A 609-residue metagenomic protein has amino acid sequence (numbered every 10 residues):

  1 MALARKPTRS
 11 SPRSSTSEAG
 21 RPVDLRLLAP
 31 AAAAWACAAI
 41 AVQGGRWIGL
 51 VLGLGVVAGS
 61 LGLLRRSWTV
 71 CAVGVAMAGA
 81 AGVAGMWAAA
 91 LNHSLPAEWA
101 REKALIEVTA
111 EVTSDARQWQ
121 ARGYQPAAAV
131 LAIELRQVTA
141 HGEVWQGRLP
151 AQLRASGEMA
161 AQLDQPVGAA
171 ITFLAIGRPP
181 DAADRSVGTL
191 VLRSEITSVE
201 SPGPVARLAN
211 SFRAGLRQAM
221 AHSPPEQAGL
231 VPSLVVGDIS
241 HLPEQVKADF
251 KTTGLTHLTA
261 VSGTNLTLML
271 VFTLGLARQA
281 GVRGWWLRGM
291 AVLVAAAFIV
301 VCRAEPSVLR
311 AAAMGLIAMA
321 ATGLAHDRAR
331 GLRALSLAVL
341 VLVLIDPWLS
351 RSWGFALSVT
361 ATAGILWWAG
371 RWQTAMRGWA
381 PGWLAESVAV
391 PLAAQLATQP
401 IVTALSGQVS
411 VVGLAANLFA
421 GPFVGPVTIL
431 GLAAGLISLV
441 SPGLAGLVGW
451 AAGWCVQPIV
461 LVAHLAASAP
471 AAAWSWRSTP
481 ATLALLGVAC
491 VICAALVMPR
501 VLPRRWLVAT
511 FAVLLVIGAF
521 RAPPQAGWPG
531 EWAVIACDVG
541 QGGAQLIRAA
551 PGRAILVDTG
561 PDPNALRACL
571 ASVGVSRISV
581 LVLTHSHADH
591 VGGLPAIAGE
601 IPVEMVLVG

Functional and structural regions predicted by a protein language model:
M1-W99, A155, T189-V191, R310: N-terminal leader/targeting segments
A2-L28, A32-A39, R178-P179, A183-A312 (+3 more regions): Aromatic-rich juxtamembrane segments at the membrane interface
C37, A110, A175, L234 (+12 more regions): Divalent metal-coordination and catalytic microenvironments
A89-E107, W528-D538: Alpha-helical transmembrane signal-anchor/signal-peptide segments
E111-S211, R217: OB-fold single-stranded nucleic acid-binding module
A160-Q165, E200-S201, P243-E244, M314 (+4 more regions): Non-globular, low-confidence helical/coil segments that flank catalytic cores
P243-L414, S478-P529: Hydrophobic alpha-helical transmembrane segments in multi-pass membrane proteins
A363-A471: Alpha-helical transmembrane segments of multi-pass integral membrane proteins
